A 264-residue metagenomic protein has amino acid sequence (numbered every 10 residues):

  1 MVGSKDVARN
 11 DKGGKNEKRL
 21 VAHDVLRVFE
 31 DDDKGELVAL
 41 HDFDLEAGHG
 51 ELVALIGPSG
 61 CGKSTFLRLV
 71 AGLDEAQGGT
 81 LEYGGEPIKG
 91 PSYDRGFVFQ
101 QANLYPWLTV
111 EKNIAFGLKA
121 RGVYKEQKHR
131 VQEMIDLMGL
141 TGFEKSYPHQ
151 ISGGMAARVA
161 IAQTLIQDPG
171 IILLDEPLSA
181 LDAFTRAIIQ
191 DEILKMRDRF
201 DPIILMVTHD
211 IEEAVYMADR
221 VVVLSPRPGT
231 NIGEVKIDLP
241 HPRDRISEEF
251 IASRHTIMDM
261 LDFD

Functional and structural regions predicted by a protein language model:
I56-P58: The feature captures the beta-strand-to-loop junction immediately N-terminal to the Walker
A71: Helix-to-loop junction immediately C-terminal to a conserved catalytic motif
G79-P91: Conserved ABC transporter NBD signature motif
E111-K119, K128, K236: Short helical segment in ABC ATPase nucleotide-binding domains corresponding to the A-loop/adjacent helical element
G122-F143, K195: Conserved ABC ATPase "signature" region
Y147-I151, M155: Conserved ABC ATPase signature
I166-G170: A short, proline-enriched helix->beta-strand linker immediately N-terminal to the Walker B motif in ABC-type P-loop
